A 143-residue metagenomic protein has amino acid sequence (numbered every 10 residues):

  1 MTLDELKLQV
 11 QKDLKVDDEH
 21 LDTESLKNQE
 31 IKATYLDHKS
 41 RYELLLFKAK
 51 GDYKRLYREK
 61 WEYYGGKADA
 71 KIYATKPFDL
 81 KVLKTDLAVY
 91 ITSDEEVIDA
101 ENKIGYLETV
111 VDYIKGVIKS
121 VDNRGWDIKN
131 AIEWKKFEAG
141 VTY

Functional and structural regions predicted by a protein language model:
M1-Y143: Charge-rich amphipathic alpha-helical interaction elements
